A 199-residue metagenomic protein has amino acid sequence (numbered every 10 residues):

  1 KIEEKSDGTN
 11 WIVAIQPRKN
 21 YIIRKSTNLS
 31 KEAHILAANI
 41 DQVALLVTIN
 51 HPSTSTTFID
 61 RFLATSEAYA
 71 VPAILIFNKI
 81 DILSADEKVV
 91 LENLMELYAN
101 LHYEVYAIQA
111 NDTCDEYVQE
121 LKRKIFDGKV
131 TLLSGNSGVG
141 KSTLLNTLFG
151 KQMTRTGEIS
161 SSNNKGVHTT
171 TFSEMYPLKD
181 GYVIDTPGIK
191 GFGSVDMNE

Functional and structural regions predicted by a protein language model:
I2, S6-G8, Q16-Q42, P72-A73 (+4 more regions): Helix-rich effector regions associated with P-loop NTPase G domains
T27-N28, F58-R61, V89-E92, T147-L148 (+1 more regions): Short, glycine/charged-enriched secondary-structure capping and boundary segments
L36-Q42, L46-H102: Phosphate-binding glycine-rich loops and their immediate beta-loop-alpha structural context
L46, N50, T65, Y69 (+6 more regions): Conserved, well-folded catalytic cores of nucleic-acid-processing and energy-transducing macromolecular machines
I82-V139: Canonical P-loop GTPase G-domain recognition
L121, F126, L144, Y176 (+1 more regions): Conserved RecA-like P-loop NTPase ATPase core
S137, S142-T143, T147: Walker A/P-loop
